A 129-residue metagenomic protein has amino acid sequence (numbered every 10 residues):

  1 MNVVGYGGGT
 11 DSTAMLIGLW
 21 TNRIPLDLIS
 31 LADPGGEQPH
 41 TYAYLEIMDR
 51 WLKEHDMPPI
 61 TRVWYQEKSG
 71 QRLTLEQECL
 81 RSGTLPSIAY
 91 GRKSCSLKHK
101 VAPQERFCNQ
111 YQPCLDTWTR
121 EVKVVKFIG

Functional and structural regions predicted by a protein language model:
M1-G129: ATP-dependent adenylation/nucleotidyltransferase module used to activate substrates
